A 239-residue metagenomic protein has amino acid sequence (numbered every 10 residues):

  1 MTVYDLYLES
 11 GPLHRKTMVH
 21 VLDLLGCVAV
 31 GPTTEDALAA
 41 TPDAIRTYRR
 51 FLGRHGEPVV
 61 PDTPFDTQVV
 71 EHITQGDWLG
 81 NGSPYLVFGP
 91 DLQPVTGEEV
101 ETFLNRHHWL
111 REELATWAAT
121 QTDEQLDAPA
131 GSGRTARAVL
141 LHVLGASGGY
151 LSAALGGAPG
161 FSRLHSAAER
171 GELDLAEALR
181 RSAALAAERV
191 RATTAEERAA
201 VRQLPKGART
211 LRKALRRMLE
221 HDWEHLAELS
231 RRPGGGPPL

Functional and structural regions predicted by a protein language model:
T2, T17, T33-T34, T41 (+11 more regions): Residue-identity detector for threonine
T2-V3, R46-E99: Short, charged, surface-exposed hinge/linker loops at domain edges that act as mobile lids or interdomain connectors
Y4-T34, L38-E57, D123-E172, A176 (+1 more regions): Short, contiguous alpha-helical
L8-S10, W78, Y85-L86, R111 (+1 more regions): Short, flexible segments with low predicted structural confidence
F65, Q203-L204: Short, highly charged C-terminal tails/helix-capping segments
F65-V69, H142, A167-A168, R180: Short alpha-helix boundary/capping motifs
G80-G97, L104-D127, S147-A154, A158-F161: A short mid-domain helix/strand-loop element embedded in enzyme catalytic domains that forms or borders the active-site
G89-T120, E169-A199, K213-M218: Acidic/histidine-rich alpha-helical segments that form the ligand environment of transition-metal centers
